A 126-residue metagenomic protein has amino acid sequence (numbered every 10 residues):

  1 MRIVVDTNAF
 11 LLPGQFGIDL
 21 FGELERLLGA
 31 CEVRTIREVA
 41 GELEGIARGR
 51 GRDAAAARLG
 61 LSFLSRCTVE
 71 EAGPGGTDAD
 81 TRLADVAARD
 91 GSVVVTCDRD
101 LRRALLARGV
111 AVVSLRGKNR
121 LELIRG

Functional and structural regions predicted by a protein language model:
M1-C67: Domain-level signal for Mg2+-assisted phosphodiester chemistry and nucleotide/NA-binding surfaces in nucleic-acid
V39-G126: Nuclease catalytic cores that cleave nucleic-acid phosphodiester bonds, predominantly acidic two-metal-ion
